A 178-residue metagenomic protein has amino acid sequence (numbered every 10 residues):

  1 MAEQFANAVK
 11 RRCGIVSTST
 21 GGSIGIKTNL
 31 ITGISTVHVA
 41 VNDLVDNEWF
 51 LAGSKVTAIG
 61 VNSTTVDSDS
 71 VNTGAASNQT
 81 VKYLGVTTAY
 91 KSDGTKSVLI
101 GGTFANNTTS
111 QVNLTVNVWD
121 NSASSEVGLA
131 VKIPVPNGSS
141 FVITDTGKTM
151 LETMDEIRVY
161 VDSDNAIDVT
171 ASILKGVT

Functional and structural regions predicted by a protein language model:
M1-T18, G85-S97, G101, A105-N107 (+1 more regions): C-terminal interaction-tip segments
V16-G85: Small/polar beta-strand repeat architecture
G33-T36, T88-K96, T149-L151: Extracellular and analogous surface-interaction loops
S35, N107-T109: Short, acidic/polar linear motifs in exposed loop/turn regions
W49-F50, W119-S125: Change "in extracellular beta-sheet-rich domains … of secreted and cell-surface proteins" to "in beta-sheet-rich domains
W49-S54, G147-M150, S163-N165: Short, charged beta-turn/beta-strand-edge "cap" motif at the junction between a beta-strand and an adjacent loop
T115-W119, T170-S172: Beta-strand signatures of extracellular beta-sandwich domains
S122-E156: Intrinsically disordered, low-complexity Pro/Gly/Ser/Thr-rich segments with frequent PxxP/GP/PP motifs and embedded
